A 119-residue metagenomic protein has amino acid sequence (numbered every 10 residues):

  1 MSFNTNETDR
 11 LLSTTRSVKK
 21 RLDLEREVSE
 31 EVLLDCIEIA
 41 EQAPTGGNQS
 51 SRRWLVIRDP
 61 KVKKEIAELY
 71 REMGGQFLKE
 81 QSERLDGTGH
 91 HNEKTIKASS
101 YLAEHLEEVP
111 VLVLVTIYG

Functional and structural regions predicted by a protein language model:
M1-D35, Q42, Q49-S50: Specificity-determining recognition surfaces
T8-R10, R53, V109-V111: A generic secondary-structure signal marking the coil-to-beta-strand transition
T15, A40-A43, L69-M73: Alpha-helix boundary/capping residues
E25, S29, D35, T45 (+3 more regions): General N-terminal targeting signals
E38-P44, R53, S100-Y101: Short secondary-structure capping/turn segments at boundaries of alpha-helices and beta-strands
G47-R58: Short loop-to-beta-strand entry elements in the cores of soluble alpha/beta enzymes
V56-G119: Glycine/small-residue-rich phosphate/adenosyl-binding loop
